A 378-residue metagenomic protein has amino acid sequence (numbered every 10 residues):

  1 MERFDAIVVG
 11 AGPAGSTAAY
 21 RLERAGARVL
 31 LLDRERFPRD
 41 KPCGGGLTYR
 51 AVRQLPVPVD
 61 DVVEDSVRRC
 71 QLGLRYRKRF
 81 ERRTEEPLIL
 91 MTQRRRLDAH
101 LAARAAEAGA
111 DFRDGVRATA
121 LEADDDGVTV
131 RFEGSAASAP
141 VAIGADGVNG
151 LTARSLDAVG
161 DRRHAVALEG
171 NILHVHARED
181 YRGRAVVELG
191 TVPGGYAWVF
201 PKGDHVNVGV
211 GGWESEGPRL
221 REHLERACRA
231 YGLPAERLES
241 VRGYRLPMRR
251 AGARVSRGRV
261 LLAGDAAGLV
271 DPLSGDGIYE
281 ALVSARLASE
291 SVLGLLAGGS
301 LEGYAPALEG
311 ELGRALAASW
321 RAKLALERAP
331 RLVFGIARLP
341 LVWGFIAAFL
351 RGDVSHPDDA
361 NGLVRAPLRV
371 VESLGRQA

Functional and structural regions predicted by a protein language model:
M1-A14: Beta1/beta-strand and adjacent pyrophosphate-binding region of the FAD-binding site in flavoprotein oxidoreductases
A14, F37, N149: Conserved Rossmann-like nucleotide-cofactor binding loop
Y20-C43: Glycine-rich FAD pyrophosphate-binding loop
T48-H100: A conserved beta-strand/loop capping segment in the N-terminal third of enzymes that catalyze redox or closely related
R104-E236: Predominantly flavin-linked oxidoreductase catalytic cores and closely associated redox partners
A120, A136, S215-V292, L296: FAD/FMN-dependent oxidoreductases across multiple families
E290-A378: C-terminal helical "tail/cap" subdomain of flavin- and related membrane-associated enzymes
